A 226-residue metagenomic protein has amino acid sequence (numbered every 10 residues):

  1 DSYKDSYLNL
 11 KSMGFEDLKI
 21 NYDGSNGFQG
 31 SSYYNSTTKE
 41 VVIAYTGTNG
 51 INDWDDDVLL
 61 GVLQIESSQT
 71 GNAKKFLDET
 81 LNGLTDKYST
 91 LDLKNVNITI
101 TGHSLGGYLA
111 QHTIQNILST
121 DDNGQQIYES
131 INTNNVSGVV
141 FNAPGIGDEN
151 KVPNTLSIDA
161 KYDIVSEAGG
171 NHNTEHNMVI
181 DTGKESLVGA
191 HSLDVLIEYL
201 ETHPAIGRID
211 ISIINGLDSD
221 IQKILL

Functional and structural regions predicted by a protein language model:
S2-T101, N116, D121, E129-S137 (+2 more regions): A conserved cap/lid and substrate-binding interface adjacent to the catalytic center of lipid-processing enzymes
T48, L105, F141-P144: An acidic- and aromatic-residue-enriched active-site/binding cleft used to recognize and process polar
G102-G106, A110: Gly/Ala-rich beta-loop-alpha elbow adjacent to hydrolase catalytic centers
L109-I114, E149-N150: A short acidic (Asp/Glu
E129-L225: The feature captures the conserved acid-bearing segment of alpha/beta-hydrolase catalytic domains
